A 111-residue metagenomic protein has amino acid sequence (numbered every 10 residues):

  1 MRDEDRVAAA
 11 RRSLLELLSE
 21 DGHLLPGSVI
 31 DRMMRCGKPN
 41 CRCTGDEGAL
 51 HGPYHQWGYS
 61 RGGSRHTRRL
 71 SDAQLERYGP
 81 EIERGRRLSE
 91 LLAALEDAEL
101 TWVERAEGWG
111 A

Functional and structural regions predicted by a protein language model:
M1-A111: A positively charged, amphipathic N-terminal helix/segment that binds anionic biomolecules
